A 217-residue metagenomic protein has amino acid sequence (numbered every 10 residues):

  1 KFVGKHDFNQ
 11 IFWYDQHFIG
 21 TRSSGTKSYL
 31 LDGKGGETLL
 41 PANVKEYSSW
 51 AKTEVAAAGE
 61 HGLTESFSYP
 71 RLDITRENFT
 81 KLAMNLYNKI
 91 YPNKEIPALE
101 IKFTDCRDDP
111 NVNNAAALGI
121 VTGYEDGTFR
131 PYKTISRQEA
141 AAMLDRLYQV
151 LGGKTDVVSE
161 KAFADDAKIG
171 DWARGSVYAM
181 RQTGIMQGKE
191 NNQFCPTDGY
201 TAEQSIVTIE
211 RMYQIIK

Functional and structural regions predicted by a protein language model:
K1-K5, S28-L39: Surface-exposed loop/turn elements that mediate protein-protein interactions on large endomembrane-trafficking
K5-D15: Repeated scaffold domains used in trafficking and secretory/extracellular systems, primarily beta-propellers
Q16-R22: Short beta-strand elements that form the blades of beta-propeller/WD-repeat-like and other beta-sheet-rich scaffold
K34-K52, A56-N111, L118-Q138, L144-R174 (+2 more regions): Feature responds to low-complexity, polar/acidic, surface-exposed segments characteristic of secreted/exported proteins
